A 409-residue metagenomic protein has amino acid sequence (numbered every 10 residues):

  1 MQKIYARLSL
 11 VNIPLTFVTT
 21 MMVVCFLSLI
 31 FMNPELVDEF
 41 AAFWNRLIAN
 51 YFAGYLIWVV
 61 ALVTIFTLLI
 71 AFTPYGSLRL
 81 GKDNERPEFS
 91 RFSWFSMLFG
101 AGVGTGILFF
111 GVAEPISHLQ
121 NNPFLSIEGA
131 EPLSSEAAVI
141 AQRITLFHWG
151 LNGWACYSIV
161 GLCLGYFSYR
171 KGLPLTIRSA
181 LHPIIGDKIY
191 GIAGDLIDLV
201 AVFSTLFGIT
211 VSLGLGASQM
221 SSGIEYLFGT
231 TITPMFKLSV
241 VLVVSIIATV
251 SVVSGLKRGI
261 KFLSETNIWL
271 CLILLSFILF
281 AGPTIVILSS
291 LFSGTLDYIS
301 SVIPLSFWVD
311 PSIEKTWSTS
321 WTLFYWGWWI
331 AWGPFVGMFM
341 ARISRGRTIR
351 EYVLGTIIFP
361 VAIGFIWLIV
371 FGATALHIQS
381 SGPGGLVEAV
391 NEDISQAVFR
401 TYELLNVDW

Functional and structural regions predicted by a protein language model:
M1-S135, V253, S276: N-terminal alpha-helical transmembrane segments of multi-pass membrane transport and channel/translocase proteins
Q2-A6, E39-N45, F72-R91, I116-R143 (+2 more regions): Flexible loop linkers connecting adjacent transmembrane helices in multi-pass alpha-helical membrane transporters
Q2-L8, L36-I48, L68-E88, A141-H148 (+5 more regions): Membrane-water interface regions at transmembrane-helix termini and the short interhelical loops of multi-pass membrane
Y5-P14, A49-A53, D83-A101, P132-S134 (+5 more regions): Transmembrane-helix boundary/entry motifs in multi-pass membrane transporters
R7-F17, M21-F31, T64-T67, V103-I107 (+3 more regions): Helix-loop-helix module between adjacent transmembrane segments
E39, F72, K82, S93-M97 (+13 more regions): Alpha-helical multipass membrane-protein architecture
A53-A61, W149-W154, K237-L238, F324-G327: Alpha-helical transmembrane segments of polytopic membrane proteins
I189, L196-R347, L354, F359-W409: Membrane-embedded translocation segments of transport machinery
